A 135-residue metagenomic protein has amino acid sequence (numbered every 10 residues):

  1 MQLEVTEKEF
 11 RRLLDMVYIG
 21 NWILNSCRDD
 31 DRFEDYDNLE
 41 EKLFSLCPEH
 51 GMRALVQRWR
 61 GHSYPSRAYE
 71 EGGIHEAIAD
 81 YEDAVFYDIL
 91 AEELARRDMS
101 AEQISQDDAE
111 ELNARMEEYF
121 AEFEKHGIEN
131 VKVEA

Functional and structural regions predicted by a protein language model:
M1-N25: Short N-terminal edge-element motif at the start of the domain
L3, L90-A91, A109: A general, composition-driven signal for non-globular sequence regions
N21-E92: Structured domain cores in non-transmembrane regions
A95-A135: Glycine-rich, aromatic-bearing surface loops/beta-hairpins
